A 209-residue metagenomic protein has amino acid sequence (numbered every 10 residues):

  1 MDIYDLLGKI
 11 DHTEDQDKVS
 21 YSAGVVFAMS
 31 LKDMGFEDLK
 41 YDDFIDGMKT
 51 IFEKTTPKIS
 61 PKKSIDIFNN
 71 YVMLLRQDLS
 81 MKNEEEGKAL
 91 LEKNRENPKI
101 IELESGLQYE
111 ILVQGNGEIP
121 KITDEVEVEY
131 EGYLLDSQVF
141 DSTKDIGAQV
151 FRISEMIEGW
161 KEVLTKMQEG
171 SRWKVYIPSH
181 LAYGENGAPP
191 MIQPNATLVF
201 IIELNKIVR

Functional and structural regions predicted by a protein language model:
M1-R209: Cross-family detector of peptidyl-prolyl cis-trans isomerase
